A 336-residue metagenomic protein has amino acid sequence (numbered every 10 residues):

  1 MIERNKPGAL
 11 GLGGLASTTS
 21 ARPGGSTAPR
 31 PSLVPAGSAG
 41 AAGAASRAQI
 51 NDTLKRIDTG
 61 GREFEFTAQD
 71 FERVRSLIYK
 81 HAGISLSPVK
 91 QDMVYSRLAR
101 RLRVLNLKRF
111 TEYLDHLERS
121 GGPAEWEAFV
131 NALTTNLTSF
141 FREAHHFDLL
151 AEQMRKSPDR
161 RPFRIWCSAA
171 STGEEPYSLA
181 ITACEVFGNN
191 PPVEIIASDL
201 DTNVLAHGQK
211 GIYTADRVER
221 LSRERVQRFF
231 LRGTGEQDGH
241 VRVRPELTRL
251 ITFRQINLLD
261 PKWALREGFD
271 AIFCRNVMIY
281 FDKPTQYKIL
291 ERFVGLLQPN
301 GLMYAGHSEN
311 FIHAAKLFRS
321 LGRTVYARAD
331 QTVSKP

Functional and structural regions predicted by a protein language model:
I2-R164, G306: Conserved AdoMet
R161-E175, V193-I196: Conserved class I S-adenosyl-L-methionine
T172-G188: Conserved SAM-binding loop of SAM-dependent methyltransferases across substrates and taxa, primarily the Class I
C184-E194, G295: Conserved helix-turn-beta segment immediately C-terminal to the redox Cys motif in thioredoxin-like folds
P191-F273, V277-K288, N310-I312: Extended basic-aromatic, gly/pro-enriched interface segments that bind polyanionic ligands
A271, I312-P336: Core SAM-dependent methyltransferase catalytic element
Y287-P299: A short glycine-rich, Lys/Arg-flanked "PGG" loop and its adjoining helix->strand segment in the class I
P299-H307: Conserved beta-strand signature within the Rossmann-like core of class I S-adenosyl-L-methionine
